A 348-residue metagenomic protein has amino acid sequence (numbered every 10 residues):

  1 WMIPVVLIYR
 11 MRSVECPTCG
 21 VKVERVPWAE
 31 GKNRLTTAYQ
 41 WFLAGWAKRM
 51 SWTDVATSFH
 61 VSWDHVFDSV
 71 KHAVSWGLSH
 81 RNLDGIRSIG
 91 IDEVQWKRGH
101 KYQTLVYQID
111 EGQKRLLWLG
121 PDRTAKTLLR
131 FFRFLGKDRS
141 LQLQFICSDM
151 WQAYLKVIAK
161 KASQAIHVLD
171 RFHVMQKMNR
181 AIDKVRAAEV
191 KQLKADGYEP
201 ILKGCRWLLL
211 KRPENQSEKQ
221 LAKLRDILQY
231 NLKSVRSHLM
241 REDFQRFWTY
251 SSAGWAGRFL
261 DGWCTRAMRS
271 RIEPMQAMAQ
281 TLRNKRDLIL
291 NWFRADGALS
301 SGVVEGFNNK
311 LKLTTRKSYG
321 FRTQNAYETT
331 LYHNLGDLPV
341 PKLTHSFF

Functional and structural regions predicted by a protein language model:
W1-H100, S140-L141, R283: Short, positively charged, Gly/Tyr-enriched micro-motifs that form contact patches at catalytic or ligand/partner
P17, Y107-I109: A generic structural motif
P27-R34, D110-K126: Glycine-rich phosphate-binding "P-loop"
F59, V70, G120, M150 (+1 more regions): Glycine-rich, histidine-containing beta strand-loop boundary motifs that form or position
S62, A73-G77, M150, A165 (+2 more regions): The DNA-recognition helices of helix-turn-helix-type DNA-binding domains
R98-K101, I109-K114, K126-R130, L135-I166 (+2 more regions): Acidic/histidine-rich catalytic cores and adjacent linkers of DNA breakage/strand-transfer/modification proteins
T104, N179-V190: Short, surface-exposed amphipathic charged segments that create phosphate/polyanion-binding patches used for binding
